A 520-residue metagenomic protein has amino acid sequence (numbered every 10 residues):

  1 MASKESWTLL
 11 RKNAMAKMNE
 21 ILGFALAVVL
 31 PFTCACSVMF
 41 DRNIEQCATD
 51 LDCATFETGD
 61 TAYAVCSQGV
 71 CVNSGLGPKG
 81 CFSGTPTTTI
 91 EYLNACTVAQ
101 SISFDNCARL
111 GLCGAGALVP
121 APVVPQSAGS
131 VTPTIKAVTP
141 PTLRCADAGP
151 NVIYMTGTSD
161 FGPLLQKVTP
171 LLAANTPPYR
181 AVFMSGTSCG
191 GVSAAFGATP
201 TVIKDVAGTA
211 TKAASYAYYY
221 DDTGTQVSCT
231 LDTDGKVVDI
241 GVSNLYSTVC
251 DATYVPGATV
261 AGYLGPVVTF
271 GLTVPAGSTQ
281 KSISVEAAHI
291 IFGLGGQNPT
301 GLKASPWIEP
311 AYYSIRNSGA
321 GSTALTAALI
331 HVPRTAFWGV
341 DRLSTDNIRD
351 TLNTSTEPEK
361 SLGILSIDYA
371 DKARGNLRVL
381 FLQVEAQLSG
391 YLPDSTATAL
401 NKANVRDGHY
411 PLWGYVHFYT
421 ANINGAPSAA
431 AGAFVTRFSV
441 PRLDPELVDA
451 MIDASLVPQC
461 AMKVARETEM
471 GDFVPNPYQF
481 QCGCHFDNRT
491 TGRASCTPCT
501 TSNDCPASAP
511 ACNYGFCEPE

Functional and structural regions predicted by a protein language model:
M1-A14, C96, C107: N-terminal amphipathic/basic-hydrophobic helices that include classical n-h-c signal peptides and signal-anchor
L9-V28: Bacterial N-terminal signal peptides that target proteins for export
C34-C36: N-terminal Sec signal peptide cleavage junction
V38-T55, C71-T87: Secreted, propeptide-processed cysteine-rich mini-domains
Q46-T61, P498-A509: Disulfide-braced loops of extracellular cysteine-rich modules
Y63-N73, A511-P519: Short, disulfide-bonded extracellular cysteine-rich repeat modules
G77-G129: Short, secretory-pathway propeptide segments and organelle targeting presequences
V131-E520: Flexible loop/hinge segments at secondary-structure junctions
